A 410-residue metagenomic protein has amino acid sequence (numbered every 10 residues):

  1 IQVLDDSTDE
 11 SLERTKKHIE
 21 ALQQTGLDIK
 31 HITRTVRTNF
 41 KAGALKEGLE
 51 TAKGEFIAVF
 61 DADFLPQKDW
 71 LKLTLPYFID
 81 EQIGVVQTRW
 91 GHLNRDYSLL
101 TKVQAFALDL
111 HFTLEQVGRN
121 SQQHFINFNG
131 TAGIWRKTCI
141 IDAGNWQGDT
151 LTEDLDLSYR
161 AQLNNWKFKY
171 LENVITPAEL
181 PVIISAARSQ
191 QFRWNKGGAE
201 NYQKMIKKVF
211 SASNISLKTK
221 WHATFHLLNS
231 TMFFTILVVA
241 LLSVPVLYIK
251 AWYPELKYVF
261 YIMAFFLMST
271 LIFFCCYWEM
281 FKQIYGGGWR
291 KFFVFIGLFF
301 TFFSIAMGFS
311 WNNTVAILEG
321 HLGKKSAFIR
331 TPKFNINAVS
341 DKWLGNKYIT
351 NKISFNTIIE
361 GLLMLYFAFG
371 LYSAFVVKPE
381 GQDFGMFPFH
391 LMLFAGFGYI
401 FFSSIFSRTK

Functional and structural regions predicted by a protein language model:
I1-D5, K30-H31, Q191, M307: Hydrophobic targeting segments
D5-T15, V36-T38: A conserved acidic beta->alpha catalytic loop
S7, D61-L65, D149: The conserved acidic donor/metal-binding loop of glycosyltransferases
I19-F56, K68-L151, Q162-L163, I184-T224 (+1 more regions): Long helical/loop segments within the catalytic core of UDP-sugar-dependent glycosyltransferases, especially the large
L151-L157: Acidic donor-binding loop at a coil-to-helix junction in glycosyltransferase catalytic cores that engages
S158-P177: Catalytic donor-sugar/metal-binding loop of nucleotide-sugar-dependent glycosyltransferases
N229-A327, K333, S354-K410: Membrane-embedded multi-pass helical conduit in multi-pass membrane proteins, especially envelope-biosynthetic
G323-N351: Membrane-helix boundary/interface segments in integral membrane proteins
